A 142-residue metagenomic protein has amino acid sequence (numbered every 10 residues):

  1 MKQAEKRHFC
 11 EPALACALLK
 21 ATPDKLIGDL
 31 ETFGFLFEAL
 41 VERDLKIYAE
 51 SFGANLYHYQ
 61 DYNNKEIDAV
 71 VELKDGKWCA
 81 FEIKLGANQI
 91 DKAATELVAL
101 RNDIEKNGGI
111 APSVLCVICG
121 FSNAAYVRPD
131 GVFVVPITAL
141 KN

Functional and structural regions predicted by a protein language model:
M1-K77: Accessory nucleic acid-recognition modules appended to NTPase machines
K25, D29, A93-L100: Short, surface-exposed loop/helix-turn segments at secondary-structure junctions that function as lids/hinges flanking
Y48-S51, V98-A111: Arginine/glycine-rich "motif VI" loop of SF2 helicases in the C-terminal RecA-like domain
Q60, V117-C119: Short beta-strand/turn micro-motifs composed of small residues that flank or help shape donor/cofactor-binding pockets
G76-K77, I110-V114: Short glycine-/polar-rich loops that comprise or flank the Walker A/P-loop and associated switch/sensor motifs
C79-Q89: Active-site ExK catalytic segment of metal-dependent nucleases
A87-L97, V127: Active-site-adjacent loop/helix micro-motif of nuclease/hydrolase catalytic cores
G120-N142: Domain-level recognition of nuclease-like catalytic cores that cleave nucleotide substrates
